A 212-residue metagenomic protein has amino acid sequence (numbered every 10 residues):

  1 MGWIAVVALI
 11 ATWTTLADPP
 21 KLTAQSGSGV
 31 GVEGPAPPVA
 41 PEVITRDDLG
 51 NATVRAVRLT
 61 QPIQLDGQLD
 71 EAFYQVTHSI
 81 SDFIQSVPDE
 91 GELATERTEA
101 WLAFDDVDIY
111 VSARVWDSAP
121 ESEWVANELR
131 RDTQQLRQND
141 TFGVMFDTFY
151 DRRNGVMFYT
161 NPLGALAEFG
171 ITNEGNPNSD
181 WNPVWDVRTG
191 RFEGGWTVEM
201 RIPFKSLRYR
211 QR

Functional and structural regions predicted by a protein language model:
M1-A5: Bacterial N-terminal signal peptides that target proteins for export
T12-R212: Structural preference for beta-rich elements and adjacent junctions enriched in aromatics
